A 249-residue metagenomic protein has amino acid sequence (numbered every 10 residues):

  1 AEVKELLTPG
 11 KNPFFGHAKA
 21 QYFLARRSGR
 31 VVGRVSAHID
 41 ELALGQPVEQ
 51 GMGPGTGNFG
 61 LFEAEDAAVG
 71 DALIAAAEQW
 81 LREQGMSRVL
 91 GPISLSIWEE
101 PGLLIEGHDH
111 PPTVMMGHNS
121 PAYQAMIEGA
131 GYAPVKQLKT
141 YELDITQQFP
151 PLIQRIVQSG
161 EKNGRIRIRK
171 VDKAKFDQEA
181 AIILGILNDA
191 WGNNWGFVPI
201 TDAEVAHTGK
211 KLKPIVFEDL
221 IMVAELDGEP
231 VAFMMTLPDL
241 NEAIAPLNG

Functional and structural regions predicted by a protein language model:
A1-S28, V35-G51, K170, A174-G249: A conserved beta-strand-loop-helix scaffold within acyl/acetyltransferase catalytic domains
A20, T56, K136-L138: Extracellular structured ligand-interaction cores
R27, V35-S36, L61, L90-L95 (+1 more regions): Glycine-rich, histidine-containing beta strand-loop boundary motifs that form or position
S28-R30, A72-A75, Q79, E83 (+6 more regions): Replace "anionic and nucleotidyl ligands
H38-L42, F62-A64, S94-S96, T146 (+1 more regions): An acidic- and aromatic-residue-enriched active-site/binding cleft used to recognize and process polar
V48-G131, G249: Acyl-donor binding region in acyl/amide transferases
S96-Q148, L212, D219-M222, L226 (+1 more regions): Active-site/acyl-donor-binding loops of N-acyltransferases
G117-G196, L220, A232: Acyltransferase donor/substrate-recognition loop-hinge adjacent to the catalytic core
